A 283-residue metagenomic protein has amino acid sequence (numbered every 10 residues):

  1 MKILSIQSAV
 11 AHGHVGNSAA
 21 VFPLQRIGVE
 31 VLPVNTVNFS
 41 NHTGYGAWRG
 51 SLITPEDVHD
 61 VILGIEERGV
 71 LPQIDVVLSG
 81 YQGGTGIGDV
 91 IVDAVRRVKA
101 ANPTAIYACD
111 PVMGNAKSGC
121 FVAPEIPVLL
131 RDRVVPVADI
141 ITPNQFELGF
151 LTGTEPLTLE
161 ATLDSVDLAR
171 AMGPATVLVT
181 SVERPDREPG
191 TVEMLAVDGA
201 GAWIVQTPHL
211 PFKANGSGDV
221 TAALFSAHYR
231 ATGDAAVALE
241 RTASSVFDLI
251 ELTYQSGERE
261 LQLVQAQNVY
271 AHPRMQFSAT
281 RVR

Functional and structural regions predicted by a protein language model:
K2-A116, A266-H272, S278-R283: Conserved N-terminal subdomain of the carbohydrate kinase-like
A11, A202-G216: Short pre-catalytic strand/loop immediately N-terminal to key active-site residues, enriched for Gly-Thr
V15-G16, G46-A47, S118-A123, T152-L157 (+1 more regions): Short, solvent-exposed loop/turn segments at secondary-structure boundaries
V29, L63-L71, R96, A100 (+6 more regions): Generic secondary-structure signature for well-ordered alpha-helical cores
G84-T85, N115-C120, S181-D186, P211-N215: Short, small-residue-enriched loops and turns at beta-alpha junctions that line or gate enzyme active sites
C120-A202, A231-A236: Conserved phosphate/ATP/ADP-binding segment of small-molecule kinases
G149-F150, F212-A235, L239: Short, small-residue alpha-helix embedded
A236-R283: Charged C-terminal helix
